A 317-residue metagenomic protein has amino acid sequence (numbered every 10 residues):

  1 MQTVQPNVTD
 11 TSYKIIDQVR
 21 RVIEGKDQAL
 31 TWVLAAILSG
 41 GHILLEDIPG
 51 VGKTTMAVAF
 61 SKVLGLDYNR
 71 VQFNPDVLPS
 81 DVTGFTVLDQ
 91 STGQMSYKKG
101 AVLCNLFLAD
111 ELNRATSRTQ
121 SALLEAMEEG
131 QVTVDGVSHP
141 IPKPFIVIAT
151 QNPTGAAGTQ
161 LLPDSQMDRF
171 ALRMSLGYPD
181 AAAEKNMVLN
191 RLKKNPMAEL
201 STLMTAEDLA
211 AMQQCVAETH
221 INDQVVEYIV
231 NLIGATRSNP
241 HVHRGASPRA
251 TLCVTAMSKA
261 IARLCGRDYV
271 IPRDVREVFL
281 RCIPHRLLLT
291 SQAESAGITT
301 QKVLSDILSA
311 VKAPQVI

Functional and structural regions predicted by a protein language model:
M1-Q2, P6, S238-I317: C-terminal engagement/docking regions of AAA+ P-loop ATPases
P6-V51, G234: Pre-Walker A (pre-P-loop) alpha-helix and adjacent loop at the N terminus of AAA/AAA+ ATPase modules, a conserved
T31-A35, L88-A109, V137: Conserved alpha-helical scaffold flanking the Walker A/P-loop in AAA+ ATPase domains
I37-N74: Walker A/P-loop
D47, D110-E111, A122: Walker B catalytic acidic pair
I48, V82, T150: P-loop (Walker A) phosphate-binding loop of NTP-binding proteins
V63-S91: AAA+/P-loop NTPase substrate/partner-engagement loops
D89-Q94, A115, T119, M127-T219 (+1 more regions): Canonical AAA+ ATPase core
